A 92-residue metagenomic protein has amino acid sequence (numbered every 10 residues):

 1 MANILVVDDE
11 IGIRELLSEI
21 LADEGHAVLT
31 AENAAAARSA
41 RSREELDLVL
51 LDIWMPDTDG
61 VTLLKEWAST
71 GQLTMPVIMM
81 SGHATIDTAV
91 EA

Functional and structural regions predicted by a protein language model:
V7-D8, A31, V49: Conserved sequence signature across two-component system core domains
E10, I53-W54, M79: The short loop immediately C-terminal to the conserved phospho-acceptor aspartate in CheY-like receiver
R14, P56, T70, S81 (+1 more regions): The feature encodes the CheY-like receiver
E15-D23: Charged docking surfaces used in two-component/phosphorelay signaling
G25-E32, A36, A40: Short hydrophobic/Thr-rich beta-strand motif most characteristic of the beta2 strand and flanking loop of CheY-like
E32-N33, D59-T62: Acidic catalytic/metal-coordinating carboxylates
S39, V61-L73, E91: Short amphipathic alpha-helix used as the core "switch/output" element in two-component signaling
E44-L50: Active-site beta3 strand of CheY-like receiver
